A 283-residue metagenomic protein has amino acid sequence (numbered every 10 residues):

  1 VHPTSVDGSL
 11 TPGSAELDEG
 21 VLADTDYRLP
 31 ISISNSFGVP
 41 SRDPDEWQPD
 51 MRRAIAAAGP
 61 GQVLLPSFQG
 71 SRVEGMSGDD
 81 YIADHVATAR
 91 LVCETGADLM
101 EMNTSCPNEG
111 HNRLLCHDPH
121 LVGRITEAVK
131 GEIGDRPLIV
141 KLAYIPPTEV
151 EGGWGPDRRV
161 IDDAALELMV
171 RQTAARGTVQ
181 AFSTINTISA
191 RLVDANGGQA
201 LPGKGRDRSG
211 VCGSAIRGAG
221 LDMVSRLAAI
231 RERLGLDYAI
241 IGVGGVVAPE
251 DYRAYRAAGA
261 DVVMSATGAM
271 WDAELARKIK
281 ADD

Functional and structural regions predicted by a protein language model:
V1, T104, A181-I188, G245-V246 (+1 more regions): Glycine-rich phosphate-binding active-site loops on the catalytic face of alpha/beta enzymes
V1-T178: Active-site entrance/lid segments in N-terminal catalytic domains of soluble metabolic enzymes
S36, D118, L142-A143, C212-I216 (+2 more regions): Glycine- and other small-residue-rich loops at beta-strand/loop junctions that grip anionic moieties
S67-S71, L142-P146, L236-E250: Glycine-rich beta-to-alpha transition loops that act as phosphate-gripper elements at the mouths of alpha/beta enzyme
G96-A97, A174-Q180, L234, A257-V263: Glycine-enriched alpha-helix->loop->beta-strand junction motifs that scaffold or abut catalytic
P107-H117, E151-L236, L275-A281: Glycine/Thr-rich beta-alpha phosphate-binding loop at enzyme active sites
I139-L142, Q180-N186, I241: Short, conserved beta-strand edge motifs with alternating hydrophobic and charged residues
R226-L234, Y238-G242, Y252, D261: Substrate-binding and catalytic surfaces of secreted/luminal carbohydrate-active proteins
